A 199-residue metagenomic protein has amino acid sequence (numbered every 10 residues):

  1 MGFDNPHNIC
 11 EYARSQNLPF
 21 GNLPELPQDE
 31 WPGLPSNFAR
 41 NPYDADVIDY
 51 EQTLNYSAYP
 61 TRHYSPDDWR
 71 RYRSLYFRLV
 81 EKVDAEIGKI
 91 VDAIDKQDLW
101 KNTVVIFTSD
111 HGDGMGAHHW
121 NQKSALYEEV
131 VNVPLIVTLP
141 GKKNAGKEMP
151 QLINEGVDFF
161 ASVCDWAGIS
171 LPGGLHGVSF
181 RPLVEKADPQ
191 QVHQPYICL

Functional and structural regions predicted by a protein language model:
F3-N102, I106-I153, W166-I169, G173: Active-site-proximal cap/lid insertion segments
H111-A117, V157-F160, D165-L199: C-terminal cap/loop subdomain of S1 sulfatases and analogous C-terminal strand-loop tails that border
